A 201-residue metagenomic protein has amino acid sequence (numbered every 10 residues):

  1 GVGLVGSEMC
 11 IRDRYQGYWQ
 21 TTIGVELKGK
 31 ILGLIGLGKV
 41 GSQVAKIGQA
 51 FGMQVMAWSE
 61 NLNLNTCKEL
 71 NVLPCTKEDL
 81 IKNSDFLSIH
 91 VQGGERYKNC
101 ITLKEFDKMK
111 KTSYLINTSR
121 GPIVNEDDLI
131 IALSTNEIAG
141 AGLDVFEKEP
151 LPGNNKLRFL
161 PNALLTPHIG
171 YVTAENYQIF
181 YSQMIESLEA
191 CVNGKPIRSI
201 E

Functional and structural regions predicted by a protein language model:
G1-G6, C10-I11: Single conserved hydrophobic/aromatic residue that forms the stacking wall/gate of nucleotide- or nucleobase-binding
G3, G24-K28, Q49, D107-K108 (+1 more regions): Short, flexible hinge/linker loops that cap or flank conserved catalytic cores
S7, Y18, I23, E147-E201: C-terminal helix-to-coil terminal segments
R12-Q43, L73: Glycine-rich NAD(P)-binding loop of Rossmann-like domains
A45, M53-Q54: Residues at the starts of beta-strands that form the adenosine-phosphate
N61-K156: Rossmann-like adenosine-cofactor binding region
